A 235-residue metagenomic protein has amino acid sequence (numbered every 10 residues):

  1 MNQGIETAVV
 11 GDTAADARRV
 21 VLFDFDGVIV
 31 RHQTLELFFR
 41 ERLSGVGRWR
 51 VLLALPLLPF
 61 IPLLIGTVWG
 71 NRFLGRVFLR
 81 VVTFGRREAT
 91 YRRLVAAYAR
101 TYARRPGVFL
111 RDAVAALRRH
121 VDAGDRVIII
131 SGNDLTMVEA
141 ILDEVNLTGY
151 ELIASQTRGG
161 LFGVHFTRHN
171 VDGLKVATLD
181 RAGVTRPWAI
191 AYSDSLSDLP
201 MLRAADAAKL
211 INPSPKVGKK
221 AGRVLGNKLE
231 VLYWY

Functional and structural regions predicted by a protein language model:
M1-D12, R18, R93-A96, T101-Y235: C-terminal cap/substrate-recognition subdomain and adjoining C-terminal extension of metal-dependent phosphatase-like
N2-V68: Active-site neighborhood of HAD-like aspartate-dependent phosphohydrolases
H32-L35, G47-P106, R111, R119: A metal-dependent, Asp-based hydrolase signature
